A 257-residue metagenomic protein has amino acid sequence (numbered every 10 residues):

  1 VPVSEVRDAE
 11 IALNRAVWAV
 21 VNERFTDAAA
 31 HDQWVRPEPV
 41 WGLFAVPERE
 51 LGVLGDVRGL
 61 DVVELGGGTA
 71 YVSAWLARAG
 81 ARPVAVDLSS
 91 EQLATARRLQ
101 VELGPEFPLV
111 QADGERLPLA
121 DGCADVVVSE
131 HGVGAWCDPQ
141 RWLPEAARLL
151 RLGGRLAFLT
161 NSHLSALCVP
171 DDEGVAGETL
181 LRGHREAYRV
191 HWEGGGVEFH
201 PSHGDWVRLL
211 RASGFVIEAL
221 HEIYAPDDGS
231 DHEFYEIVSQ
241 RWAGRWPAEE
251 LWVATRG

Functional and structural regions predicted by a protein language model:
V1-D32: N-terminal, positively charged/glycine-rich alpha-helical extensions of SAM-dependent methyltransferases
H31-L60: Conserved alpha-helix/loop element of class I SAM-dependent methyltransferases that forms part of the SAM/SAH-binding
D61-R116: Class I SAM-dependent methyltransferase SAM/SAH-binding core
E115-V126: A short acidic, Gly/Pro-enriched loop at the edge of an enzyme's catalytic core that lines a small-molecule cofactor
V126-Q140: A short SAM/SAH-binding and catalytic strip from SAM-dependent methyltransferases
Q140-R155: A short glycine-rich, Lys/Arg-flanked "PGG" loop and its adjoining helix->strand segment in the class I
R155-Y188: Conserved class I S-adenosyl-L-methionine
V197-L220: Short alpha-helix
